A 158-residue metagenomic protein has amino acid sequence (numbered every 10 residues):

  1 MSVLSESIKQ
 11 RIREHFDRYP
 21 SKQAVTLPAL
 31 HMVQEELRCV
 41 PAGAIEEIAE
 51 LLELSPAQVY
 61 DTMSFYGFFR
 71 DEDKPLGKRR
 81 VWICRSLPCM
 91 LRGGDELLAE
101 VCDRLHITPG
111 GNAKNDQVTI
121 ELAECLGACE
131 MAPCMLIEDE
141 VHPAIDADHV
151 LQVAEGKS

Functional and structural regions predicted by a protein language model:
M1-S158: Signature of N-terminal electron-transfer/Fe-S-associated modules in redox systems
